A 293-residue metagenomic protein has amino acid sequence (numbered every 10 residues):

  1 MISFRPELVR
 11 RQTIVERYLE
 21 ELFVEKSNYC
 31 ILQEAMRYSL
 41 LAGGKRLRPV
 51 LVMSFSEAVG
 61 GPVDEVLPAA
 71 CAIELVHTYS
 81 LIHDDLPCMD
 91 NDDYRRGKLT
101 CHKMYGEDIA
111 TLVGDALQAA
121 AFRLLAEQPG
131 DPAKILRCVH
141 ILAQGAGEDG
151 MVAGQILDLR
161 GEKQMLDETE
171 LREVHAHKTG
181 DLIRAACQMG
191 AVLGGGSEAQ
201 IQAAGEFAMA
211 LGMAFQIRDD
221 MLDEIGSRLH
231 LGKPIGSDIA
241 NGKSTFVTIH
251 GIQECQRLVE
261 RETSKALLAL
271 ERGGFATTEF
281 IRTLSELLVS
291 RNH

Functional and structural regions predicted by a protein language model:
M1-H293: All-alpha prenyltransferase/terpene-synthase fold signal
